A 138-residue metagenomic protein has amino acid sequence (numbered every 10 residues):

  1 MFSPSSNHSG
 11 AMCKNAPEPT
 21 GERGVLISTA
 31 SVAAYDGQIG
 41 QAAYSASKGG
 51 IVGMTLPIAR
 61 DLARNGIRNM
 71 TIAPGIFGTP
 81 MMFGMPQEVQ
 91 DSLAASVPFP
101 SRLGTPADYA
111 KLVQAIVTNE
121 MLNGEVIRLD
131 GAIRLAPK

Functional and structural regions predicted by a protein language model:
S5, S47, T55: Active-site helix of classical SDR
G10, R60-D61: Alpha-helical segment proximal to the catalytic Tyr-Lys
S31: Residue(s) in the substrate-gating loop at a strand-loop-helix junction that position the organic substrate next
D36-A42, N65: Active-site loop immediately N-terminal to the catalytic Tyr-X3-Lys motif of short-chain dehydrogenase/reductase
A63, R68, L122-E125: Short, small/polar-rich loop/turn modules that mediate ligand/substrate recognition or access, typified
N69, A73-G84: Short, flexible catalytic-loop segment of classical short-chain dehydrogenase/reductase
E88-D108: Catalytic Tyr-x(3-8)-Lys segment
T105-L129, R134: C-terminal substrate-recognition "lid" of short-chain dehydrogenase/reductases
